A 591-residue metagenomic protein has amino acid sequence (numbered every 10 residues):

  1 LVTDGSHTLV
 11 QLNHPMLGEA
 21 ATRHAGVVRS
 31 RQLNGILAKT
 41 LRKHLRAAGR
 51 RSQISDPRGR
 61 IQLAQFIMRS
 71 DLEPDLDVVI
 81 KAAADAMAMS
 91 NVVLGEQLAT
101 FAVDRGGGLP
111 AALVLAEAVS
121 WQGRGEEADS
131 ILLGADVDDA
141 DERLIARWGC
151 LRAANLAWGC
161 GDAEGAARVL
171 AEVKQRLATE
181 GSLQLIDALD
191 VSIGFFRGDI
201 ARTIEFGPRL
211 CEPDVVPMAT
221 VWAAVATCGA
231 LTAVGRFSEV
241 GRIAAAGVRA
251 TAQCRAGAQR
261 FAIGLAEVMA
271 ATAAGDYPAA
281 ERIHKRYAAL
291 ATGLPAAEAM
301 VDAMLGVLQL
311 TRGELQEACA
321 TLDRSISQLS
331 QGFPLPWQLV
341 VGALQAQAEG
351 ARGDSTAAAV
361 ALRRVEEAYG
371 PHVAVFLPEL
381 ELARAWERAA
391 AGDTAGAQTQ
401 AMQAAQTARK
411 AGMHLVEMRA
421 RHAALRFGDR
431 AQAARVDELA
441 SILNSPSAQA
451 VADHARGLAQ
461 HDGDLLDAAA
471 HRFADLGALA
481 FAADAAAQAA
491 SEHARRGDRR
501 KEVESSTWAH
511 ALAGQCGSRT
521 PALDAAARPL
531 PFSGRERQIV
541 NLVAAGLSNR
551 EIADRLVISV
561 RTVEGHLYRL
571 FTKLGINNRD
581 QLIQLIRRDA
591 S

Functional and structural regions predicted by a protein language model:
L1-K81, D85-L94, F101, R426-G428 (+1 more regions): Short secondary-structure boundary elements
L1-R23, A111, A128, N578-S591: Key residue(s) within conserved catalytic/signature motifs
T3, D139-E142, G235-F237, R242-V248 (+6 more regions): Helix-coil-helix junctions within alpha-helical repeat/solenoid scaffolds
S30, D56-G59, L63, P74-L76 (+13 more regions): Residues that mark the junctions of alpha-helical repeat units in TPR/alpha-solenoid scaffolds
N34, R60-L63, I67, V79-A83 (+15 more regions): TPR repeat positional signature
A38-R51, D56-S70, S90-F101, E127-D136 (+7 more regions): Repeat-mediated protein-protein interaction surfaces in helical alpha-solenoids
S55-R60, A83-A84, S90-L308: Internal alpha-solenoid helical repeat scaffolds
